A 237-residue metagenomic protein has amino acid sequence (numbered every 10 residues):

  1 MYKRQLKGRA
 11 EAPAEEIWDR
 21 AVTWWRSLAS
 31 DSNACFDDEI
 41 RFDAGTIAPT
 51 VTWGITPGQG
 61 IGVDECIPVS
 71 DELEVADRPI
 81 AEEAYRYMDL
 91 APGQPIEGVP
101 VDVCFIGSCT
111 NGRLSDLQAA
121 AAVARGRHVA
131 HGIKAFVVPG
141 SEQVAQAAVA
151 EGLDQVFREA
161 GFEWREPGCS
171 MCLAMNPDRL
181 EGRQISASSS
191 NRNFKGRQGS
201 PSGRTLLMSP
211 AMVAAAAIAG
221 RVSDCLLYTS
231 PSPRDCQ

Functional and structural regions predicted by a protein language model:
M1-Y2, Y228-Q237: Single conserved hydrophobic/aromatic residue that forms the stacking wall/gate of nucleotide- or nucleobase-binding
K3-P13, R179-E181, A187-L227: Mobile "lid/hinge" segments at catalytic clefts and subdomain interfaces of large enzymes
K3-V129, V137-A150, V156-E159, E166: Accessory "access/gating" subregions that flank catalytic or transport cores
S30-A34, I96, R127, N176-R179 (+2 more regions): A general structural signal for short secondary-structure junctions and capping/turn motifs
A48, G112, M171, N193-F194: Glycine-rich nucleotide phosphate-binding loop and flanking beta-alpha elements of Rossmann-like dinucleotide-binding
L114, V144-Q146, L173-M175, K195-Q198: Short active-site-adjacent structural elements
K134: Residues at the starts of beta-strands that form the adenosine-phosphate
G152-Q155, R165, S170, M175-N191: Fold-level recognition of mixed alpha/beta catalytic cores in primary-metabolism enzymes, strongest
